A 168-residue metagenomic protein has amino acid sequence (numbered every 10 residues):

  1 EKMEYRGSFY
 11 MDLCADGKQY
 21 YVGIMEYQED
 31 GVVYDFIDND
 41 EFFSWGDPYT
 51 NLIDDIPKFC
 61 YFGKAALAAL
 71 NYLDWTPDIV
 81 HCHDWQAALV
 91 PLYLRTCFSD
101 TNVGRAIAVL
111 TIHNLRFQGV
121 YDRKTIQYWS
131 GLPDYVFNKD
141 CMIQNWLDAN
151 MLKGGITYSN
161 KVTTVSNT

Functional and structural regions predicted by a protein language model:
E1-T168: Catalytic cores of nucleotide-sugar-dependent glycosyltransferases that transfer UDP/GDP/TDP-activated
